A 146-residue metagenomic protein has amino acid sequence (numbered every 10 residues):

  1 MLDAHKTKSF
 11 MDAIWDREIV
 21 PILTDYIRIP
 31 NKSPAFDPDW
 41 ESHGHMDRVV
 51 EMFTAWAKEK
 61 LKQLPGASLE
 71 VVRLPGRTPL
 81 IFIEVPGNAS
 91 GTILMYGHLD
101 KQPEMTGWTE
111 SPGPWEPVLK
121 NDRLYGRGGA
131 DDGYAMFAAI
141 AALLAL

Functional and structural regions predicted by a protein language model:
M1-R127, L146: Acidic/His- and Gly-rich active-site-bordering loop/insert found across diverse amide/peptide-bond hydrolases
R123-F137: Glycine/serine-rich anion-binding loops at beta->alpha junctions that coordinate negatively charged ligand groups
I140-L146: Flexible, small-residue-rich helix->loop connector segments that border functional cores
